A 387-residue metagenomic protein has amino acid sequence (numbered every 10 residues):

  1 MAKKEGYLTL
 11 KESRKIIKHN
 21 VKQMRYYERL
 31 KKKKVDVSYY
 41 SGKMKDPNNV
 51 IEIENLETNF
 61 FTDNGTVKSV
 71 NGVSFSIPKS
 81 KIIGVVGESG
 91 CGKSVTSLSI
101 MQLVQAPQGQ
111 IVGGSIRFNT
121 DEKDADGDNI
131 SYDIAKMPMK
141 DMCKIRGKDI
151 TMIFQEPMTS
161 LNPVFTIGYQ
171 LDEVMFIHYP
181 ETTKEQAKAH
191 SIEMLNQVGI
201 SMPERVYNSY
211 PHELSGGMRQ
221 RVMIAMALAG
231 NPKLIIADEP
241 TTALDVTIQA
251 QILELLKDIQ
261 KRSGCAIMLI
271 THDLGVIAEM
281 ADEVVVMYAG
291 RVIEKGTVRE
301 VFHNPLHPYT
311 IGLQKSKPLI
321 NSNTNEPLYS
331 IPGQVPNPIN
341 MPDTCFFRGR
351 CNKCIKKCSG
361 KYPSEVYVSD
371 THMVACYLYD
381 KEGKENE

Functional and structural regions predicted by a protein language model:
M1-N59, V366-E387: ABC-family P-loop ATPase nucleotide-binding domain
V86-G87: The feature captures the beta-strand-to-loop junction immediately N-terminal to the Walker
A125-S131, T297-E387: Charged, flexible cofactor/metal-binding loops and thiol motifs
S209-L214, M218: Conserved ABC ATPase signature
A229-K233: A short, proline-enriched helix->beta-strand linker immediately N-terminal to the Walker B motif in ABC-type P-loop
I236-P240, L244-E326: P-loop NTP-binding/switch modules centered on Walker-like glycine-rich loops
